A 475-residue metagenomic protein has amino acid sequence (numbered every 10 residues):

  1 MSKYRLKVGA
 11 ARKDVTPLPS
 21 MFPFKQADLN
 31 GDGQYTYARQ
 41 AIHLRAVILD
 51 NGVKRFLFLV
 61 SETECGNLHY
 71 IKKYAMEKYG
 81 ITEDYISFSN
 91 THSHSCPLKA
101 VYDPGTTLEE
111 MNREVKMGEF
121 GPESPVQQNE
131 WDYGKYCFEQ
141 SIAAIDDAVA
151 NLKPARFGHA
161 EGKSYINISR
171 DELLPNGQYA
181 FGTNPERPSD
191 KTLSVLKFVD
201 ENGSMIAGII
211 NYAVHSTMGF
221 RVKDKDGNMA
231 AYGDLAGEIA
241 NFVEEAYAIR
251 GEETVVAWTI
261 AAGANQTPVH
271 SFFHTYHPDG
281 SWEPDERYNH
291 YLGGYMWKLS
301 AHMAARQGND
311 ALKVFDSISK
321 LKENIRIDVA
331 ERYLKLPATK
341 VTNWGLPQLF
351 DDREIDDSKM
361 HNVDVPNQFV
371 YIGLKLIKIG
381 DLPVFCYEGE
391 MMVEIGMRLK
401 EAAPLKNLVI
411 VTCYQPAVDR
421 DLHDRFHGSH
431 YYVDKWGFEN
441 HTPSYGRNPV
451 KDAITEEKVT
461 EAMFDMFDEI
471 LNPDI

Functional and structural regions predicted by a protein language model:
M1-V255, T259-H302, G308, F315 (+1 more regions): Conserved beta-alpha junction segments in alpha/beta enzyme cores
